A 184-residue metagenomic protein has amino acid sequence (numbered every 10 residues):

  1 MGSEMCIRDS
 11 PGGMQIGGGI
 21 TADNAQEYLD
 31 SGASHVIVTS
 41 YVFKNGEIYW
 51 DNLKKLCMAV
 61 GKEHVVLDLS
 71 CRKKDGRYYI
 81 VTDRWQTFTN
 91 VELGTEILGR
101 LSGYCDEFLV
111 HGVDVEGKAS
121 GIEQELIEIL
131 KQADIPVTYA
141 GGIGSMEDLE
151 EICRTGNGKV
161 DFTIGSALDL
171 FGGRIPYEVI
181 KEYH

Functional and structural regions predicted by a protein language model:
M1-I7: Short, small-residue-biased leader/transition segments that mark boundaries at the very start of proteins
S3, Y49-K54, N90-T95, S120-E128 (+1 more regions): Charged helix-capping and loop-helix junction motifs
R8-H35, Q124-F162, E178: Catalytic cores of alpha/beta
G18-I20, S40-Y41, L69-C71, G112 (+2 more regions): A cross-domain feature marking catalytic cores of carbohydrate-active enzymes and several ubiquitous metabolic/repair
A25-Q26, E47-I48, R77, A119-S120 (+2 more regions): Short glycine-/acidic-enriched loop or helix-start segments at secondary-structure transitions that form or flank
L29-V115: Conserved anion-binding
I48-A59, L149-T155, K159-H184: C-terminal helical cap(s) of enzyme catalytic domains, especially alpha/beta-barrels
D114-E116, I143-M146, D169: Short Gly/Pro-enriched loop/turn and capping motifs at secondary-structure junctions
